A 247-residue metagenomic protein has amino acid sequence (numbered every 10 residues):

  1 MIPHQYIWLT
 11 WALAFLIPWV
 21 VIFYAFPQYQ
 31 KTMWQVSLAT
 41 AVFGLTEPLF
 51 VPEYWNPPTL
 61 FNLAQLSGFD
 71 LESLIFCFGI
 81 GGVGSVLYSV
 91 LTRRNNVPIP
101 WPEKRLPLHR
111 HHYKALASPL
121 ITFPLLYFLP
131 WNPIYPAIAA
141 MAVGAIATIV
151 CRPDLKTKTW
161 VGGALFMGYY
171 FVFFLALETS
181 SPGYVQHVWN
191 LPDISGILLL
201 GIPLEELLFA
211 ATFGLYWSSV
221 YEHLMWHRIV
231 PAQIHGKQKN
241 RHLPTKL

Functional and structural regions predicted by a protein language model:
M1-F15: Hydrophobic transmembrane alpha-helical segments in integral membrane proteins
M1-Q5, A39, N62-L63, V90-L106 (+2 more regions): Short juxtamembrane and helix-loop transition motifs at transmembrane-helix boundaries in membrane proteins
I2-Q5, N62-G79, D193-L208: Short aromatic-rich membrane-water interface segments that cap or initiate transmembrane helices in multi-pass membrane
A12-V20, L74-V90, A140-A147, E205-Y221: Hydrophobic cores of alpha-helical transmembrane segments in multi-pass inner/ER membrane proteins, independent
F23-V36, V97-R105, V150-T159: Membrane-interface helix-boundary motifs at transmembrane edges
S37-F43, W160-L175: Hydrophobic alpha-helical membrane-insertion segments
L38-P58: A generic, lipid-embedded transmembrane alpha helix
R94-H111, R228-L247: Membrane-interfacial, low-structure loops and terminal tails that flank and connect transmembrane helices in multi-pass
